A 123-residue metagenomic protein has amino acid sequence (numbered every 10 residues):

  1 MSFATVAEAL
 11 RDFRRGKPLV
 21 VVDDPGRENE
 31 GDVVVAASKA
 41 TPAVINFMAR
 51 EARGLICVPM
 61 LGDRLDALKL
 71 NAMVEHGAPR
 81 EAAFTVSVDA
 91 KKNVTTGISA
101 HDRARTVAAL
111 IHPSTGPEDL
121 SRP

Functional and structural regions predicted by a protein language model:
M1-P123: Catalytic domains of riboflavin
